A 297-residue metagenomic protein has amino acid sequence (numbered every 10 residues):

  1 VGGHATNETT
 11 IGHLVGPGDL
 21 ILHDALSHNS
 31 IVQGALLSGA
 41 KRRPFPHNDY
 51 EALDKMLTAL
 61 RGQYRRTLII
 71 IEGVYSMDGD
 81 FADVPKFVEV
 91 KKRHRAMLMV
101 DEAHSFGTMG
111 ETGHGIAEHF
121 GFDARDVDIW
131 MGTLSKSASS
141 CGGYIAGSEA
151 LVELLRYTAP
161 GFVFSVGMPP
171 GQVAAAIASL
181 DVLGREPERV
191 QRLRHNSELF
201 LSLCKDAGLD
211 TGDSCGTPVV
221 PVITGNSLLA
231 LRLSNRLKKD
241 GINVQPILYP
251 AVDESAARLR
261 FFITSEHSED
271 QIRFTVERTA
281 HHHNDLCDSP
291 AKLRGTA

Functional and structural regions predicted by a protein language model:
V1-T9: Short loop-beta-helix segment that forms the pyridoxal 5′-phosphate
T10-N29: Conserved PLP-anchoring active-site segment centered on the Schiff-base-forming lysine
S38, R93-H94, A207, D240: Helix C-cap/helix->beta junction micro-motif
R43-V100: Active-site phosphate-binding strand-loop segment of PLP-dependent enzymes
H94-M97, H104, M109-G216, N226-L229: Active-site C-terminal subdomain of aminotransferase-like
Q191-L201, K205-G241, A251, A256 (+2 more regions): Conserved PLP-binding catalytic core of the aspartate aminotransferase-like
S234, S265, E269-F274, H281-A297: Non-catalytic terminal extensions of PLP-dependent enzymes
